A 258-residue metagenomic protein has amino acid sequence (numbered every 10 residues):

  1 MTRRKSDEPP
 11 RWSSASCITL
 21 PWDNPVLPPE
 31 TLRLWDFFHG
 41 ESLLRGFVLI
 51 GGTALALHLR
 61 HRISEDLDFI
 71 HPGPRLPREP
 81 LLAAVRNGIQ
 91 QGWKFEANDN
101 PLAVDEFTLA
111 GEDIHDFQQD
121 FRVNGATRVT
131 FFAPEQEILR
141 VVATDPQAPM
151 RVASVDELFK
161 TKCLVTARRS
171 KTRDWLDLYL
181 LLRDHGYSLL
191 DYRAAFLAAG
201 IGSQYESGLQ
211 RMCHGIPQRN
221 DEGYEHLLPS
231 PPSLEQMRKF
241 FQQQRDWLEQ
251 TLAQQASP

Functional and structural regions predicted by a protein language model:
T2-P258: Compositionally biased terminal segments of proteins
